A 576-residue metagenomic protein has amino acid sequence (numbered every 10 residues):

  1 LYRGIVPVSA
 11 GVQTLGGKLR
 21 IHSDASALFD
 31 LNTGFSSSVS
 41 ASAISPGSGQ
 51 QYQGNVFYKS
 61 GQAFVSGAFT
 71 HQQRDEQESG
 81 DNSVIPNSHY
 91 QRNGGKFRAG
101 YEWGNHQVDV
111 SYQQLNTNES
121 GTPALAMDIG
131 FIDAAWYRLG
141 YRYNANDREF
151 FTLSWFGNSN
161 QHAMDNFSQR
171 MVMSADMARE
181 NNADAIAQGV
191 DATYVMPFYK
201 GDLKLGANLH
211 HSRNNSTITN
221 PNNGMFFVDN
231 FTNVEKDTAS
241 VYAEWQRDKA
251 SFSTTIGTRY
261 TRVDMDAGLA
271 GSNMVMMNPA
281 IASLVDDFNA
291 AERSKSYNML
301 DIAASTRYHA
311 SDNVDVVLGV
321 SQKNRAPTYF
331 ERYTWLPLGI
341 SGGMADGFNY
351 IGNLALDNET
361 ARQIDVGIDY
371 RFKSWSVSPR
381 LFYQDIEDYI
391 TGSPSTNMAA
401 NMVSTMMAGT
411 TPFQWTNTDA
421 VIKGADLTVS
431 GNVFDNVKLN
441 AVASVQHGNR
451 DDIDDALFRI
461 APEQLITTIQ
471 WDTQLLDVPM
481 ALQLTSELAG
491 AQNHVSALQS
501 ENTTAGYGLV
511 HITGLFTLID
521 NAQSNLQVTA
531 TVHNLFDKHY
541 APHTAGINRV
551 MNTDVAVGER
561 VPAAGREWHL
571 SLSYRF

Functional and structural regions predicted by a protein language model:
R20, S26-A27, N32-S37, G47 (+2 more regions): Periplasmic-side early beta-strands and strand-to-turn transitions of outer-membrane beta-barrels
S23, A41-G47, S60, H71-D75 (+17 more regions): Transmembrane beta-strands of outer-membrane beta-barrel pores
R74-D75, P86-S88, R92, N105-F151 (+3 more regions): Flexible loop and strand-edge segments within Gram-negative outer membrane beta-barrel domains
K96, N181-T193, V234, T238-Y242 (+6 more regions): Outer membrane beta-barrel strand-and-loop segments of large Gram-negative receptors, especially TonB-dependent
F156, K200-K204, N208, T232-I386 (+2 more regions): Structural signature of Gram-negative outer-membrane beta-barrels, strongest in the C-terminal barrel of TonB-dependent
M164-E180, S216-D229, M265-S294, Y333-G352 (+2 more regions): Solvent-exposed loop segments that connect transmembrane elements
R247-S253, V263, S376, F382-I386 (+2 more regions): Gram-negative outer-membrane beta-barrel transporters
N324-R325, E387, G392, A491-V495 (+1 more regions): C-terminal beta-signal and adjacent terminal beta-strands/loops of Gram-negative outer-membrane beta-barrel proteins
